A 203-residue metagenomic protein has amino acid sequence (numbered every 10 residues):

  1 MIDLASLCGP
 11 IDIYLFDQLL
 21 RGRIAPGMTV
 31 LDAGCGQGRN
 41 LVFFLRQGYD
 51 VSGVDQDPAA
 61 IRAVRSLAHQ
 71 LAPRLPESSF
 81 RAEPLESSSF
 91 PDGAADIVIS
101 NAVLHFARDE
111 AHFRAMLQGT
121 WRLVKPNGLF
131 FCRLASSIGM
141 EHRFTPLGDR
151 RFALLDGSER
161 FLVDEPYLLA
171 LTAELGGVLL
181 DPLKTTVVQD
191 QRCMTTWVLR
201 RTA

Functional and structural regions predicted by a protein language model:
M1-A25, V30-L31, G36-S87, L129-A203: Class I (Rossmann-like) S-adenosyl-L-methionine-dependent methyltransferase catalytic domain, capturing the SAM-binding
P58, E110-R114: Non-membrane alpha-helical structural segments and their capping/turn regions in soluble enzymes
E86-V98: A short acidic, Gly/Pro-enriched loop at the edge of an enzyme's catalytic core that lines a small-molecule cofactor
I97-A111: A short SAM/SAH-binding and catalytic strip from SAM-dependent methyltransferases
L104, M116, S136: Flexible, active-site-proximal loop/turn residues at the rims of small-molecule/cofactor binding pockets and catalytic
R114-P126: A short glycine-rich, Lys/Arg-flanked "PGG" loop and its adjoining helix->strand segment in the class I
